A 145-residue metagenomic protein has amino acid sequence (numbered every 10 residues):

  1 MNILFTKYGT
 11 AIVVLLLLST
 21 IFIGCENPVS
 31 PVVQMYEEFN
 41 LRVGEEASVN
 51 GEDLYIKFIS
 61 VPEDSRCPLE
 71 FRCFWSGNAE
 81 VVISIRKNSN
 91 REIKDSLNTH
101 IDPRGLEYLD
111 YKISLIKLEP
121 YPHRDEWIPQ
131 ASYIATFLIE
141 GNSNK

Functional and structural regions predicted by a protein language model:
N2-I12: Bacterial N-terminal signal peptides that target proteins for export
I12-V14, S48: Generic hydrophobic alpha-helical membrane-segment signal
L15-S19: Alpha-helical transmembrane segments
I21-G24: C-terminal motif of bacterial Sec signal peptides marking the signal peptidase cleavage site
E26-K145: Surface-exposed, beta-sheet-biased, low-hydrophobicity segments with strongly acidic/polar composition
